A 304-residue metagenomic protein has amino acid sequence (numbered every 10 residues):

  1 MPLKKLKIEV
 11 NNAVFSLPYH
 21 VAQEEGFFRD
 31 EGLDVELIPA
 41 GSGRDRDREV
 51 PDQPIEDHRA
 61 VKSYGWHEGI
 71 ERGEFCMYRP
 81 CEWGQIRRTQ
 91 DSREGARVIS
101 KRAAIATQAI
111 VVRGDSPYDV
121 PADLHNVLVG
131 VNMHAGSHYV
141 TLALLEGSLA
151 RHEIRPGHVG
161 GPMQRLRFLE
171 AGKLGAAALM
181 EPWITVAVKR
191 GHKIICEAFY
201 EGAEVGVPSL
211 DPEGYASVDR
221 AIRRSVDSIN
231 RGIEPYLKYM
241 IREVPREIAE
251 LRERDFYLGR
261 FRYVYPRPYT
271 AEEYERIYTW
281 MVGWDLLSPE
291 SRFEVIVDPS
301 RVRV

Functional and structural regions predicted by a protein language model:
P2-L142, G147, G175, I195-E197: Short, glycine-/small- and polar/acidic-enriched structural segments that line small-molecule recognition paths
L37-P39, M163-L166, E253: Ligand-binding pocket scaffold of soluble enzyme catalytic domains
S92, H152, R190-G191: Short, structured coil segments at secondary-structure junctions
G114-D123, R151, S209-S217: Short helix-loop capping/hinge motifs at secondary-structure junctions, enriched in acidic/polar residues
P156, G161-V244: Pocket-lining segment of extracytoplasmic ligand-binding domains
E213-S288: Secondary-structure end/capping motifs
V282-V304: Conserved C-terminal helix/tail region of periplasmic/extracytoplasmic solute-binding proteins
